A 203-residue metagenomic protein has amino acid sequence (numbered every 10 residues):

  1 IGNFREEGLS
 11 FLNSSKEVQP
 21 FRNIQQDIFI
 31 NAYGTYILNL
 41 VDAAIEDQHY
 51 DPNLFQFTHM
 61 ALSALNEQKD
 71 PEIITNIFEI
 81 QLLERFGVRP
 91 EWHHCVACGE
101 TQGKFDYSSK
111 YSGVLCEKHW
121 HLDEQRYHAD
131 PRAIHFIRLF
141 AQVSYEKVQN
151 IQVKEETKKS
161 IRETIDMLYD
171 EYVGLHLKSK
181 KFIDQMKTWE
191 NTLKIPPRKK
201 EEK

Functional and structural regions predicted by a protein language model:
I1-K203: Non-catalytic alpha-helical scaffolds and adjoining flexible linkers that form interface surfaces for assembly
